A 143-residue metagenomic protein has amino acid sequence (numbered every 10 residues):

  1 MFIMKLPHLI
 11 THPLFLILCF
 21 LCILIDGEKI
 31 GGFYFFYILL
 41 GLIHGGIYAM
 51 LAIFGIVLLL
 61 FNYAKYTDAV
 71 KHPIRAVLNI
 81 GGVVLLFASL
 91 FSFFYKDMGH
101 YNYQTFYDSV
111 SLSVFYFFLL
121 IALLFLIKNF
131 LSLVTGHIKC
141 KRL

Functional and structural regions predicted by a protein language model:
M1-L6: Short, Lys/Arg-rich, polar N-terminal cytosolic tail immediately upstream of the first transmembrane signal-anchor
P7-L16, F20, G99-K141: Alpha-helical membrane-associated segments of multi-pass integral membrane proteins
T11-L60: Hydrophobic transmembrane helix segments
F15-C22, F54-V57, G81-F87, F117 (+1 more regions): Lipid-exposed faces of alpha-helical membrane segments in multi-pass integral membrane proteins
G27-I30, N62-A69, K96, H100 (+1 more regions): Perimembrane helix-loop junctions in membrane proteins
I30-A49, A88-L119: Interfacial non-cytosolic loop connecting adjacent transmembrane helices
A52-D68, A122-S132: Alpha-helical transmembrane segments in multipass membrane proteins, preferentially the mid-helix core
V57-F93, G136: Loop-to-transmembrane helix junctions at the membrane interface
